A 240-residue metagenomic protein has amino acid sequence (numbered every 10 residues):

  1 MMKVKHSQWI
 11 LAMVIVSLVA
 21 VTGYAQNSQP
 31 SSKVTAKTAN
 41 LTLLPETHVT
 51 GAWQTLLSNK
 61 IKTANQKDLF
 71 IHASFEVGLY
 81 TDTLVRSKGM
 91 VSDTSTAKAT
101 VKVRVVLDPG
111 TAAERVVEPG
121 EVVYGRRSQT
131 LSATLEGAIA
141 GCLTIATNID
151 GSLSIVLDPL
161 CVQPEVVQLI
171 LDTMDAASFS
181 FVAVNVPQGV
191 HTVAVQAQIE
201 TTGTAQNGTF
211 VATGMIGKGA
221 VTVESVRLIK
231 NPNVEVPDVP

Functional and structural regions predicted by a protein language model:
M2-L11: Bacterial N-terminal signal peptides that target proteins for export
L11-A20: Bacterial N-terminal signal peptides
Y24-P240: Extracellular jelly-roll beta-sandwich "head" domains, especially the C-terminal globular C1q domain
